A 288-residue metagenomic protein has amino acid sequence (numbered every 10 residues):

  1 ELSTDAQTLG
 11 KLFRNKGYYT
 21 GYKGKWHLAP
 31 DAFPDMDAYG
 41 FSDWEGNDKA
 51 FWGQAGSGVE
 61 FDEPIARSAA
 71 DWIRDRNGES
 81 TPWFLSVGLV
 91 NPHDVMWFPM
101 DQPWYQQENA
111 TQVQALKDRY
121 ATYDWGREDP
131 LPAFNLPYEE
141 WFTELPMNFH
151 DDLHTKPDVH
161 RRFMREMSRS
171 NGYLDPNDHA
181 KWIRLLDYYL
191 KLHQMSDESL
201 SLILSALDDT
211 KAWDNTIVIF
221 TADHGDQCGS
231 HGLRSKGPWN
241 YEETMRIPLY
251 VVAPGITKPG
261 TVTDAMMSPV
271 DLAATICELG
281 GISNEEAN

Functional and structural regions predicted by a protein language model:
E1-W83, L89-V113: Catalytic-site neighborhoods of secreted/periplasmic enzymes that process anionic sulfate/phosphate groups
S3-K11, G21, E60-A70, D187-S201 (+4 more regions): A structural signal for well-ordered alpha-helical segments within the folded catalytic domains of diverse enzymes
G78-T81, L89-N215, I219-M266, L279-E286: Active-site-proximal cap/lid insertion segments
